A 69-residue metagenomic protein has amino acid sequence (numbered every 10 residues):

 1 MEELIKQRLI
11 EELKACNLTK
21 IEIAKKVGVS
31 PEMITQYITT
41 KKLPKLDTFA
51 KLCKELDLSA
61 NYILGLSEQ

Functional and structural regions predicted by a protein language model:
M1-L18: A short, Lys/Arg-rich alpha-helix, primarily the initiator
E11, N17, Q36, L64-Q69: Short, charged recognition helix plus adjacent turn of helix-turn-helix-like nucleic-acid-binding domains
A15, K26, E55: Residues within the alpha-helical elements of helix-turn-helix
K20, P31, L46-F49: Helix-turn-helix DNA-binding elements, focusing on the entry/boundary residues of the two helices that contact DNA
I23-A24, L52: Short alpha-helical "recognition helix" segments of helix-turn-helix
G28-L43, E68: Recognition helix of helix-turn-helix/homeodomain-like DNA-binding domains that insert into the DNA major groove
D47-Y62: DNA major-groove recognition helix of helix-turn-helix/homeodomain DNA-binding modules
